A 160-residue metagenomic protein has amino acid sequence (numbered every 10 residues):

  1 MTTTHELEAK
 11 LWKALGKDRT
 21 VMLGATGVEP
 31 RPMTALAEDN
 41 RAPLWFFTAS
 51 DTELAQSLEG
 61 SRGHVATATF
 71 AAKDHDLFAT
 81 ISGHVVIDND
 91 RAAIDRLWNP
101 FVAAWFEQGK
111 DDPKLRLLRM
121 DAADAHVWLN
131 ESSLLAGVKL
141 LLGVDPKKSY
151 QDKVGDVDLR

Functional and structural regions predicted by a protein language model:
M1-T20, D158-R160: N-terminal leader/targeting segments and the immediate start of mature chains
L11-V28, H64-F70: A short, Trp-centered hydrophobic/proline-enriched beta-strand micro-motif
T26, F47-A49: Short His-Asn-centered micro-motif
P32-A35: Conserved beta-strand in the GNAT
N40-W45: Short active-site oxyanion
E53-L54, V127: Short beta-strands and strand-coil junctions in structured, solvent-facing domains, enriched
L54-A122: Short, structured beta-strand-loop surface elements
D111-R160: C-terminal edge-of-domain segments
